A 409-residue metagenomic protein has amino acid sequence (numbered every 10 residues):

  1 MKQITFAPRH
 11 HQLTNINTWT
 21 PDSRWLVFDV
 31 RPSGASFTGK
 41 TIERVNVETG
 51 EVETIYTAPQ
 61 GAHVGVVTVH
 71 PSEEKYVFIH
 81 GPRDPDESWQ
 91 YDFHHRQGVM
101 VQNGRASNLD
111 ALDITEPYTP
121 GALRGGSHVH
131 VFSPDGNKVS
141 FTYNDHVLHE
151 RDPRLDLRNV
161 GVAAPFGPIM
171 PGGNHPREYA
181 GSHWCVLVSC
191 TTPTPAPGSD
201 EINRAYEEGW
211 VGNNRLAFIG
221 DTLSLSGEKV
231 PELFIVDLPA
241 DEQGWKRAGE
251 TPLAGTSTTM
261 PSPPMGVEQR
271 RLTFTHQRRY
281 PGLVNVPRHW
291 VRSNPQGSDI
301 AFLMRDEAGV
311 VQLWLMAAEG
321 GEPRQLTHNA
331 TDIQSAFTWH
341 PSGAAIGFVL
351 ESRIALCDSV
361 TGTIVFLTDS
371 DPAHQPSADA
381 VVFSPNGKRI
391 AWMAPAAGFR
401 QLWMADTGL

Functional and structural regions predicted by a protein language model:
M1-L409: Sequence signature of WD/YWTD-type beta-propeller architectures
